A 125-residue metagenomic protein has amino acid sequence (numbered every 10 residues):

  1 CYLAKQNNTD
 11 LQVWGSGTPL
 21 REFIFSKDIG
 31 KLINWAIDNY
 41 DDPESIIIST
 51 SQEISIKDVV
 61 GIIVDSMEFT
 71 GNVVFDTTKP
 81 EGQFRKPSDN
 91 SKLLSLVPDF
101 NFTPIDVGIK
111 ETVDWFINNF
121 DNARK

Functional and structural regions predicted by a protein language model:
L3-K125: C-terminal substrate-binding subdomain of Rossmann-fold SDR/epimerase-dehydratase oxidoreductases
